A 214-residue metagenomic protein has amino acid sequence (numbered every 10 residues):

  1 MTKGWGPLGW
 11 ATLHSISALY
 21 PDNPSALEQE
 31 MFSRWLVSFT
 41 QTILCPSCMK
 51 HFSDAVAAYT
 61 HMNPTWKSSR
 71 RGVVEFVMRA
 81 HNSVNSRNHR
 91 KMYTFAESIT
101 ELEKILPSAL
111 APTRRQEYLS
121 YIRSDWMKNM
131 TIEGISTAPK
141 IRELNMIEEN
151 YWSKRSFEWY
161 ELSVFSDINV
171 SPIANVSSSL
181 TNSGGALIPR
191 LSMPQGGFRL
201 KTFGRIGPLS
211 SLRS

Functional and structural regions predicted by a protein language model:
M1-T42, P46-S214: Mid-to-C-terminal functional-domain signal that highlights helix-capping/loop sites within ligand-binding modules
